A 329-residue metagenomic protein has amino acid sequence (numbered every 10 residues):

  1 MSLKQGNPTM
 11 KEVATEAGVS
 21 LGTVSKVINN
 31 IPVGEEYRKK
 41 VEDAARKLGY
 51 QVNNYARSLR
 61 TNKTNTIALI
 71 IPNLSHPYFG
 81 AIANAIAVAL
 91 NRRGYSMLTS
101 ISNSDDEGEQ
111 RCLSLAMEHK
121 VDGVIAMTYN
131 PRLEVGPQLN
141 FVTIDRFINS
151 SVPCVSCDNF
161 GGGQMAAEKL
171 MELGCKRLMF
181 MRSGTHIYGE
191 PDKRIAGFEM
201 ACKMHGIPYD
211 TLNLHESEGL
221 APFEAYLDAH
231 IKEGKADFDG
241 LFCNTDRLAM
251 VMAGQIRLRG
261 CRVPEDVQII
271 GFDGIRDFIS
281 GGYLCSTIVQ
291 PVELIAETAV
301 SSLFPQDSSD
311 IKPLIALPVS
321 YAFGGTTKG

Functional and structural regions predicted by a protein language model:
M1-Q5, T9, L69-E168, E172 (+1 more regions): Alpha-helical recognition/docking segments in bacterial nutrient-uptake and carbohydrate-utilization systems
M1-T64, K328: N-terminal helix-turn-helix DNA-binding module of bacterial transcription factors
L21-S25, L59-N73, R177-G184: Short beta-strand segments enriched in small/hydrophobic residues
K40, Y78-R92, G162-M165, G189-P208 (+3 more regions): Short, solvent-exposed amphipathic alpha-helices that sit in or adjacent to ligand/effector-binding or catalytic
L90-I101, E199-P222: Short beta-strand elements in bilobed, periplasmic/extracellular small-molecule ligand-binding domains
P153-F180, L220-A229, A249, V289-S308: Hydrophobic alpha-helical segments within soluble ligand-binding/sensing domains
A166-Y209, I311-K328: An alpha-beta-alpha
D228-G329: Flexible loop/turn connectors
